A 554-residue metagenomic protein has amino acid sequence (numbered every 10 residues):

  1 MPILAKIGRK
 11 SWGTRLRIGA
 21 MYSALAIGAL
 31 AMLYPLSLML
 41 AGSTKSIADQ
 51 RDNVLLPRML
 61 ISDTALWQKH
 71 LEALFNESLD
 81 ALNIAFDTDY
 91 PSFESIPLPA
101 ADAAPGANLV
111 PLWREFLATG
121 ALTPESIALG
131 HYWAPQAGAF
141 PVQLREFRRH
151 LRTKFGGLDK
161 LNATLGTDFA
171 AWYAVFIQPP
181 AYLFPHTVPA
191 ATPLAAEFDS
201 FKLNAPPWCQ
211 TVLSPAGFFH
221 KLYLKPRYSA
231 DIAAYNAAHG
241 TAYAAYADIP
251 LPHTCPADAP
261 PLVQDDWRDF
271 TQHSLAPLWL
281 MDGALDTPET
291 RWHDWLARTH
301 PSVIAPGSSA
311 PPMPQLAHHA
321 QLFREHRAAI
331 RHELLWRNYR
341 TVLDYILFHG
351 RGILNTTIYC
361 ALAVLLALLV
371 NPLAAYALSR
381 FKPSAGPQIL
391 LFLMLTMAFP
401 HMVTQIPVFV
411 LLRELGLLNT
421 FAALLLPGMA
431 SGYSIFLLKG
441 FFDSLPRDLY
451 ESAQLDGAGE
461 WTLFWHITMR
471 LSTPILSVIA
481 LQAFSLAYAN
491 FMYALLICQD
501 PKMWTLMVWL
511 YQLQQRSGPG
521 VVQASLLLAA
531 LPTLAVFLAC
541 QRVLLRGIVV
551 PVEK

Functional and structural regions predicted by a protein language model:
P2-N108, D294-K554: A hydrophobic, multi-pass inner-membrane permease signature
R58-W336: Polysaccharide-binding and catalytic clefts of secreted carbohydrate-active enzymes
